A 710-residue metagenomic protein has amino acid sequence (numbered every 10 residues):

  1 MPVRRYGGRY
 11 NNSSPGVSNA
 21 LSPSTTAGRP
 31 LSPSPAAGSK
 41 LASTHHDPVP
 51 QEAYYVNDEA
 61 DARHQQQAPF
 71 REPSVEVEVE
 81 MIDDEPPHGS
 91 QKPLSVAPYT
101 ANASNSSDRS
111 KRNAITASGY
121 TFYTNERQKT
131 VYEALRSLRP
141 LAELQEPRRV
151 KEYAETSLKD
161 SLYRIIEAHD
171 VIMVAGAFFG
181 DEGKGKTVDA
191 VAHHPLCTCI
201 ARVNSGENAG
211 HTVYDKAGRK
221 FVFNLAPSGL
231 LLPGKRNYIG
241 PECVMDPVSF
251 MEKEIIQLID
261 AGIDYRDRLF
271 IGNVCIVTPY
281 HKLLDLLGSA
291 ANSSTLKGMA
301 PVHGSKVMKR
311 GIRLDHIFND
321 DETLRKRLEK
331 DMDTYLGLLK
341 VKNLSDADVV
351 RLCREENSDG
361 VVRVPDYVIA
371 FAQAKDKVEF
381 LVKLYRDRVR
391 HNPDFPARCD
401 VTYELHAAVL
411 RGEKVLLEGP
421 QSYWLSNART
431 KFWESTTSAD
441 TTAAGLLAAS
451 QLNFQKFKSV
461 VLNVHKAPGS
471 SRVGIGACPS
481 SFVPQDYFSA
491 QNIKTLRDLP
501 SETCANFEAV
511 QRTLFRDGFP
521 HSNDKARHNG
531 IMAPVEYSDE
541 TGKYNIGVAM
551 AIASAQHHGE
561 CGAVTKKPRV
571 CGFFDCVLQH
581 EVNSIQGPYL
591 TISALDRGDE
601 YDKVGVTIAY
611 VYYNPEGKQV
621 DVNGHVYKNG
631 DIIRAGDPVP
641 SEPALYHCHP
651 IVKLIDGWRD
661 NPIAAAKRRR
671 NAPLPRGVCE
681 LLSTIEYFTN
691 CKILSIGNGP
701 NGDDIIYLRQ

Functional and structural regions predicted by a protein language model:
Y10-T26, S32-P35, S39-T44, V49-P50 (+8 more regions): Intrinsically disordered, low-complexity serine/threonine-rich segments
N19, R29, S39, V79 (+3 more regions): Intrinsic-disorder/low-complexity peptide segments enriched for small residues
H64-A68: Low-complexity, intrinsically disordered transcriptional activation domains enriched in glutamine and histidine
V131-Q710: Non-transmembrane, aqueous-exposed alpha-helical and coiled segments at domain scale
